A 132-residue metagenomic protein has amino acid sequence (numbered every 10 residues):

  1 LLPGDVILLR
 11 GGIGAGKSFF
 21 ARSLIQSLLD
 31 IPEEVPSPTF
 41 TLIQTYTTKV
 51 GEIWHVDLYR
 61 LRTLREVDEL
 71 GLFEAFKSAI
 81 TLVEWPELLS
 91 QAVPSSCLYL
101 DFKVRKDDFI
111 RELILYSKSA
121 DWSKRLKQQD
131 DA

Functional and structural regions predicted by a protein language model:
L1-G4: Phosphate-binding P-loop
V6-L8: Short hydrophobic/aromatic beta-strand immediately N-terminal to the Walker A/P-loop
R10-G12: P-loop (Walker A) phosphate-binding loop of NTP-binding proteins
K17: Conserved lysine of the Walker
I31-Y46: Short beta-strand-centered segment that lines the nucleotide-binding/catalytic pocket of NTP-utilizing
R60-K77: Switch II of P-loop NTPase G domains
F73-A132: Short phosphate-coordinating micro-motif centered on Lys-Gly-acidic
